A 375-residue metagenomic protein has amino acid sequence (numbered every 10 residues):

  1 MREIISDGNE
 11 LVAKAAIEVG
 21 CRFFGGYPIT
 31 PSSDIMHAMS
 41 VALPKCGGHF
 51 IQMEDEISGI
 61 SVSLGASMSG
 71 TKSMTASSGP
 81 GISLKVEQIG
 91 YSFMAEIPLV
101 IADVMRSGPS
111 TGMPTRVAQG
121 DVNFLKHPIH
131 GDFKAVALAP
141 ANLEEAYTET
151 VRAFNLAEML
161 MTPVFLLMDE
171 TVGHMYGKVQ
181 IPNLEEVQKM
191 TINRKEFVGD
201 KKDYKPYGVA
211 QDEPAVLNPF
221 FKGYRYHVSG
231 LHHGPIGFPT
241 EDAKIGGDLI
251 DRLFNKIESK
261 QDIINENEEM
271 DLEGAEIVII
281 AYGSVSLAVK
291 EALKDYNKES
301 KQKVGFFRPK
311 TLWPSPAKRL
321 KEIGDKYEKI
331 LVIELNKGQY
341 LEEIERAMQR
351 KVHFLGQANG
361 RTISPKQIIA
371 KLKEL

Functional and structural regions predicted by a protein language model:
M1-H127, K134, V151, E170 (+3 more regions): Thiamine diphosphate
D7-L11, I257-I277, K290: Glycine-/acidic-rich phosphate or pyrophosphate-binding loops and their flanking alpha/beta elements
S40-K45, D251-S259, E291-F306, Q349-K351: Short helix-loop-beta junction
R116-E170, R194-K195: Conserved thiamine diphosphate
V164-E268: Conformationally flexible catalytic loops at phosphate/diphosphate-handling active centers
S286-E322: Generic long, charged, amphipathic alpha-helical segments
E328, E334-L375: Peripheral docking tails and interdomain loops at the edges of cofactor- or intermediate-handling domains
